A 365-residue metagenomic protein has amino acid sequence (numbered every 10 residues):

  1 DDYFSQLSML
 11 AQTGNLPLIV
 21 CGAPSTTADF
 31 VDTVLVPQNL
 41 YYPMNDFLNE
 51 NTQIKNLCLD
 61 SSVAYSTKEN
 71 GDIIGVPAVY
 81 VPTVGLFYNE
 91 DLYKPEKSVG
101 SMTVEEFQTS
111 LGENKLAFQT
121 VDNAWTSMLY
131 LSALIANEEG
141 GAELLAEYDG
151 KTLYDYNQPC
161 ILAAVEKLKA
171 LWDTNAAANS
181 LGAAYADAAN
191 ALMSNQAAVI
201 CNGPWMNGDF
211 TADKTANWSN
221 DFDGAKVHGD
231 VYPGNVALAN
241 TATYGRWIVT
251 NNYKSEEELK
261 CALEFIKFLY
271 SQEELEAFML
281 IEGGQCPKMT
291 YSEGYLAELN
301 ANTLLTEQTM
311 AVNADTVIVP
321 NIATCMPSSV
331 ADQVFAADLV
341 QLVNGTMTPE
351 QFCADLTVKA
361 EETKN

Functional and structural regions predicted by a protein language model:
D1-L35, T52-Q53, E257, A277 (+2 more regions): Conserved N-terminal structural module of periplasmic/extracytoplasmic solute-binding proteins
D1-Q6, M102-E106, S180-M193: Short helix-initiation/N-cap motifs at beta->coil->alpha
T13, T215-Q285: Extracytoplasmic/periplasmic substrate-recognition and gating elements
P24-T83, G224-D230: Hinge/lid segment of periplasmic solute-binding proteins
P43-C58, P95, K115, N137-A163 (+4 more regions): Short, solvent-exposed loop/beta-turn-alpha elements that line the ligand-binding surface or hinge of extracytoplasmic
S66, D72-A78, V84, E106-L153 (+2 more regions): Extracytoplasmic/periplasmic solute-binding protein
L111, D149-G182: Glycine-centered hinge/linker elements that transmit conformational signals in sensory and ligand-binding systems
A242, Q285, L305-T363: C-terminal capping/gating helix-and-loop segments adjacent to ligand/active sites or protein-protein/ligand interfaces
